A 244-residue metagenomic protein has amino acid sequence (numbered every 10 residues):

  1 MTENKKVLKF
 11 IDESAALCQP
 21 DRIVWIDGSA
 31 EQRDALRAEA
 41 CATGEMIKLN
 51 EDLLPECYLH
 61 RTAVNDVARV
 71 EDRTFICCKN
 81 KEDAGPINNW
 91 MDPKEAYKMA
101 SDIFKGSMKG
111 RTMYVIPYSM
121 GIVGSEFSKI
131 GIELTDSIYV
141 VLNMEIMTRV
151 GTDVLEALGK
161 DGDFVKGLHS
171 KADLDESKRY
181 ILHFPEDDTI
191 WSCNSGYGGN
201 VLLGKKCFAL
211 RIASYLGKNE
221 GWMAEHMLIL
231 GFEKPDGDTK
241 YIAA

Functional and structural regions predicted by a protein language model:
M1-A243: Conserved internal helical-beta-strand scaffold that buttresses enzyme catalytic cores
